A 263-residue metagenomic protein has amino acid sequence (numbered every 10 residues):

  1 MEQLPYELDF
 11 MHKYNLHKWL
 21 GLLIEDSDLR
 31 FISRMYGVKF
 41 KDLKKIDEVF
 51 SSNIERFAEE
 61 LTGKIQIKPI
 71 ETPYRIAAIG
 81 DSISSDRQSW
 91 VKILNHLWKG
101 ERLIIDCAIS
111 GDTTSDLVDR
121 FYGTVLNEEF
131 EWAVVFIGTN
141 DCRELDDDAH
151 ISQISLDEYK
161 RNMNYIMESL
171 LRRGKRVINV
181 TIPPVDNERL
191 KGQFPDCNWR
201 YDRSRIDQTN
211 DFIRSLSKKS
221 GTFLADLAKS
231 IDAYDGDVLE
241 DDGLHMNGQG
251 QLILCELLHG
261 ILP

Functional and structural regions predicted by a protein language model:
M1-A77, H96-G100, E131, L190-G192 (+4 more regions): N-terminal secretory targeting modules
Q3-E7, H96, D116-P263: Alpha-helical cap/lid subdomain in secreted, periplasmic, or secretory-pathway luminal O-acyl-processing enzymes
N53-R56, I109-T113, S155-L156, Y201-D202: Short, flexible loop segments at the rims of nucleotide/cofactor-binding pockets, characterized by
P73-V91, S110-T113, C142: Catalytic nucleophile-elbow at a beta strand-turn-alpha helix junction centered on a G-D-S/GDSL motif, marking
R75, L103, K175-R176: Residues at the starts of beta-strands that form the adenosine-phosphate
A77-I79, I105, A133-V135: Conserved beta-strand elements of the Class I
G100-S115: A short beta-strand-loop structural module common to alpha/beta enzyme folds
